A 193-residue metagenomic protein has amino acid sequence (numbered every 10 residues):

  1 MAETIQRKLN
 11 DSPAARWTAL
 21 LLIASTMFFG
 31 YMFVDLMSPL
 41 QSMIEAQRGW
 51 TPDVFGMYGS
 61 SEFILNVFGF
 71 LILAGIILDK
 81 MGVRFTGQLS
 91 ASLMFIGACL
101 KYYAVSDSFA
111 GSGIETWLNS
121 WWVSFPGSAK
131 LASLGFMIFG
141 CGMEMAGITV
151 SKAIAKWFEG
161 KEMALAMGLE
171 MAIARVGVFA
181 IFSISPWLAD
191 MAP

Functional and structural regions predicted by a protein language model:
T18-P52: Extracytoplasmic
T26, M57-Y58, L169-I173: Hydrophobic alpha-helical segments of secondary membrane carriers
Y31, D35, S124, S128 (+2 more regions): Small-residue-rich segments within alpha-helical transmembrane domains of MFS-like 12-TM solute carriers
S60-I76: Central cavity-lining transmembrane alpha-helices of secondary-active solute carriers, predominantly the Major
S92-F125: C-terminal ends and interior cores of transmembrane alpha-helices in multi-pass membrane transporters/permeases
A129, G135-A172: Cytoplasmic helix-loop-helix junction between adjacent transmembrane helices in 12-TM secondary transporters
E170-P193: Helix-loop-helix hairpin linking two adjacent transmembrane segments in secondary transporters
